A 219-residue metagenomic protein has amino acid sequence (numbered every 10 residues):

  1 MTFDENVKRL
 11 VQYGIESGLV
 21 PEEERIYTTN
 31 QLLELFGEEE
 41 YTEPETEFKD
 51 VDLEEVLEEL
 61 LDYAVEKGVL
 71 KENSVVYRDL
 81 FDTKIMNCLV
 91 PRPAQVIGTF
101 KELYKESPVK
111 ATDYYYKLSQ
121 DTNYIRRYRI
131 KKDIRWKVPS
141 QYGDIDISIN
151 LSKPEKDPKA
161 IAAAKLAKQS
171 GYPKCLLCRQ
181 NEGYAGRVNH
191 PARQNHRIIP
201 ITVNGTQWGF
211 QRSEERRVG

Functional and structural regions predicted by a protein language model:
M1-E214: Active-site microenvironments that recognize anionic phosphate/pyrophosphate groups
R216-V218: A short, hydrophobic C-terminal helix/tail in secreted or cell-surface proteins
